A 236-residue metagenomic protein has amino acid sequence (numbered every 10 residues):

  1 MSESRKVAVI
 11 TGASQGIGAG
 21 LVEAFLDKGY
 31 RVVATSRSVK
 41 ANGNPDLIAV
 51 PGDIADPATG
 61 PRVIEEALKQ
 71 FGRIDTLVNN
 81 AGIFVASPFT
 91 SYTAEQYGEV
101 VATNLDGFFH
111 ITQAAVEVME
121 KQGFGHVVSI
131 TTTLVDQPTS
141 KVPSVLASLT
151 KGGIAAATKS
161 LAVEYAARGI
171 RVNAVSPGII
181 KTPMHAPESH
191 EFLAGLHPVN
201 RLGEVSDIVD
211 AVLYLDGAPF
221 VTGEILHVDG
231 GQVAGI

Functional and structural regions predicted by a protein language model:
S14-Q15: Conserved glycine-rich cofactor-binding loop
G52-R62, A94, D207: The beta1-alpha1 cofactor-binding region of Rossmann-like NAD(H)/NADP(H)-dependent oxidoreductases
N80-V85, G230-G231: Conserved NAD(P)H cofactor-binding loop of Rossmann-fold oxidoreductase domains
P88-F89, Q96-V101, L193: Substrate-binding pocket helix/loop in short-chain dehydrogenase/reductase
T112, T150, T158: Active-site helix of classical SDR
E117, K159, V163-A167: Alpha-helical segment proximal to the catalytic Tyr-Lys
F124, I170, E204-V228, V233: C-terminal substrate-recognition "lid" of short-chain dehydrogenase/reductases
